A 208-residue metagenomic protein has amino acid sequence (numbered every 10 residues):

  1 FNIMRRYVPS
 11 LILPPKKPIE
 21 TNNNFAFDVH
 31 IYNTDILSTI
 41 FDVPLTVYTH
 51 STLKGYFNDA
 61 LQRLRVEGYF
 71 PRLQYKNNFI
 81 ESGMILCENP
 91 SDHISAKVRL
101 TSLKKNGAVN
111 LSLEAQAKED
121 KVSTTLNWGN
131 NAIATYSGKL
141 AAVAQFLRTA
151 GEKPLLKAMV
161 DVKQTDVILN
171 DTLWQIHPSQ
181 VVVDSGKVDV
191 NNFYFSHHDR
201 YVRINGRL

Functional and structural regions predicted by a protein language model:
F1-L208: Interface amphipathic segments
